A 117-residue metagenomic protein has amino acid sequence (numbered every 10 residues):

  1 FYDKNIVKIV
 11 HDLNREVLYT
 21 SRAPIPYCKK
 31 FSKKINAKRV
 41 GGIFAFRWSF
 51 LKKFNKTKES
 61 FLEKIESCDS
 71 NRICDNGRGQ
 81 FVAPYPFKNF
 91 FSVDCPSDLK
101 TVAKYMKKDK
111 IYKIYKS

Functional and structural regions predicted by a protein language model:
F1-S60: Conserved core of the sugar-phosphate nucleotidyltransferase
I35-S117: Conserved alpha/beta core of the MobA/IspD/sugar-nucleotide pyrophosphorylase nucleotidyltransferase superfamily
